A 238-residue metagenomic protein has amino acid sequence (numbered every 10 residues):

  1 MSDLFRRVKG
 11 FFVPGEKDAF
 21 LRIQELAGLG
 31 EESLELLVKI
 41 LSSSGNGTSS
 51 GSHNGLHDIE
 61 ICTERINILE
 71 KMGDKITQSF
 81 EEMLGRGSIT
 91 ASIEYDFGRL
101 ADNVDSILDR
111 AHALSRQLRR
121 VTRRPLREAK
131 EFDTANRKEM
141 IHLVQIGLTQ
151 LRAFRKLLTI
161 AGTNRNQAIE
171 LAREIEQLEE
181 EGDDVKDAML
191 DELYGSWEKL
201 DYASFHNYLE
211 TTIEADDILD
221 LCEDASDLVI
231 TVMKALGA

Functional and structural regions predicted by a protein language model:
M1-A238: Cytosolic, long alpha-helical scaffolding segments
